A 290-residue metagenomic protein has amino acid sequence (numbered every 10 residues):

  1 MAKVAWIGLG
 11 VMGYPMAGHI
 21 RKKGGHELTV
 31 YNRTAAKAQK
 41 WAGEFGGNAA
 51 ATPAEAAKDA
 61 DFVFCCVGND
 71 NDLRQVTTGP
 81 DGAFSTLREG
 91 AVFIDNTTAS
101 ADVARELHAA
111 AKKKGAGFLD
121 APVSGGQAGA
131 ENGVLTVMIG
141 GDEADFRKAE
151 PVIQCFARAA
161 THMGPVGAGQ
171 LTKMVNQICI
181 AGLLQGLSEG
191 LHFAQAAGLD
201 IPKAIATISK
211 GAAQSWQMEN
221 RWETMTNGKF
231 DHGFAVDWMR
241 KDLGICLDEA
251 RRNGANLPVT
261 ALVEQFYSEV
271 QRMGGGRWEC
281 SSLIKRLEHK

Functional and structural regions predicted by a protein language model:
M1-C65, A91, N96-T97, Q127: NAD(P)+-binding Rossmann beta1-loop-alpha1 motif at the extreme N-terminus of oxidoreductases
M12, M16, C66, N96 (+4 more regions): Methionine-biased hydrophobic packing positions in alpha-helices, especially within tandem helical repeat solenoids
L28, A49, G117-L119, A160 (+2 more regions): Hydrophobic beta-strand scaffold residues
P53-A116: Rossmann-fold NAD(P) dinucleotide-binding segment
V67, T98-I178: Rossmann-fold dinucleotide-binding core
G167-K290: Helical "substrate-binding/catalytic lid" subdomain of Rossmann-like NAD(P)-dependent dehydrogenases/reductases
